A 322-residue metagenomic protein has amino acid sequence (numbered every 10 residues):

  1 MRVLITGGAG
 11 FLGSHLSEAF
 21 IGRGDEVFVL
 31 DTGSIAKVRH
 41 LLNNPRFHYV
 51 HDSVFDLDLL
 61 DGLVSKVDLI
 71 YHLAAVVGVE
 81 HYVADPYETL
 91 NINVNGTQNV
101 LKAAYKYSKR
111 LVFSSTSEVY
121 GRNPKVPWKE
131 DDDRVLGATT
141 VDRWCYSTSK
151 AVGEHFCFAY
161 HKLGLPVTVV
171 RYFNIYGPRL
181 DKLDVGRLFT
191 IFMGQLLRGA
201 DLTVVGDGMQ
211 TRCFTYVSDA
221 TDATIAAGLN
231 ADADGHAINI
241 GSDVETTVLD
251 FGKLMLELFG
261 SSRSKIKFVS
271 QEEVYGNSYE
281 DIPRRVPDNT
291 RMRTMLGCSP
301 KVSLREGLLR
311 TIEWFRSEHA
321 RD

Functional and structural regions predicted by a protein language model:
M1-I175, S218, R310: N-terminal Rossmann-like NAD(P)+-binding domain of SDR-like oxidoreductases, especially those catalyzing
T6, N91-V94, Y146-S147, K182 (+5 more regions): Short, solvent-exposed loop/helix junctions and linker helices that flank or host conserved functional motifs
F11, W144, R171, R187 (+4 more regions): Amphipathic alpha-helical recognition patches that constitute DNA-binding helices
K37, G78, T116, P124 (+4 more regions): Activation loop
G62-K66, A103, Q195, A223 (+1 more regions): CheY-like receiver
A84-D85, R179-D184, Y279-D281: Short, solvent-exposed loop/turn segments at secondary-structure boundaries
P124-D133, H155-C213, V217-G228, D243-E245 (+1 more regions): NAD(P)-dependent short-chain dehydrogenase/reductase
L197-D322: C-terminal substrate-binding subdomain of Rossmann-fold SDR/epimerase-dehydratase oxidoreductases
